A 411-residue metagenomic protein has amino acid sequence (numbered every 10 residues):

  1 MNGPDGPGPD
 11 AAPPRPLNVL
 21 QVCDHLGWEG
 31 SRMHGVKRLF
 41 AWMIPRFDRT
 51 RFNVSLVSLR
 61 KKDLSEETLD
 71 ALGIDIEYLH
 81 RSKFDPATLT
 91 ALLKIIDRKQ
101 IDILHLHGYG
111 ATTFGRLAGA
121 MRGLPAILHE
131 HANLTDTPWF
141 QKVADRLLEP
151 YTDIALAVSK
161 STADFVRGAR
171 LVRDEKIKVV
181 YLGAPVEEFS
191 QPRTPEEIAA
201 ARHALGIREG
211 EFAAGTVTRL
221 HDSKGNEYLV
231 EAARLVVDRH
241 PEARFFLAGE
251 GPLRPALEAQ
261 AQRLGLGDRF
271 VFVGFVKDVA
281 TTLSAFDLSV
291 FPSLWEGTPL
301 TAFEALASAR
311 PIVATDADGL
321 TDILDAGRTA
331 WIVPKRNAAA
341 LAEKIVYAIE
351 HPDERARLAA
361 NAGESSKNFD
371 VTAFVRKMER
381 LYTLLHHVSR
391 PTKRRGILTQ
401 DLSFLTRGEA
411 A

Functional and structural regions predicted by a protein language model:
G3, P16-L17, Q21-G30, H34 (+2 more regions): N-terminal strand-loop element at the rim of the active site of nucleotide-sugar-dependent glycosyltransferases
R32-W42, F212, T216-D238, F245 (+2 more regions): A conserved mid-protein helix/loop that constitutes part of the nucleotide-sugar donor-binding site
V57-S58, P311-A314, L324: Short hydrophobic beta-strand element within catalytic cores of glycosyltransferases and related nucleotide-activated
I127-L156, D164: A conserved, positively charged/aromatic
T152-V179, A184-Q191: A short, active-site helix/loop in glycosyltransferases that binds the activated sugar's phosphate group
A200-H203, A340, Y347, E354-N368 (+1 more regions): A short, well-ordered alpha-helix in the C-terminal region of glycosyltransferases
F275, L294: Aromatic "clamp/platform" in nucleotide-sugar-dependent glycosyltransferases that forms part of the donor/acceptor
A326-G327, W331-A338, Y347-D353: Conserved acidic donor-binding segment of nucleotide-sugar-dependent glycosyltransferases
